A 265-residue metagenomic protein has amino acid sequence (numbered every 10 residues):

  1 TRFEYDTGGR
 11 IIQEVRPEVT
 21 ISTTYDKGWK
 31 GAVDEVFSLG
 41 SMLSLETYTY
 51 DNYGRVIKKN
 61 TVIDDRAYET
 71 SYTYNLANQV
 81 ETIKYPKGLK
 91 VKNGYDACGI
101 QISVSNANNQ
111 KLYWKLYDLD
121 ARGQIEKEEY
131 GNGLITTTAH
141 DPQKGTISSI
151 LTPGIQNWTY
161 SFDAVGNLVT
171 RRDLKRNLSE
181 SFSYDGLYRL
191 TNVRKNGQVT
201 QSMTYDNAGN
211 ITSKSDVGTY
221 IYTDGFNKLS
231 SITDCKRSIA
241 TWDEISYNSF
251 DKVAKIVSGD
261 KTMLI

Functional and structural regions predicted by a protein language model:
T1-I265: Acidic/glycine-rich beta-solenoid
